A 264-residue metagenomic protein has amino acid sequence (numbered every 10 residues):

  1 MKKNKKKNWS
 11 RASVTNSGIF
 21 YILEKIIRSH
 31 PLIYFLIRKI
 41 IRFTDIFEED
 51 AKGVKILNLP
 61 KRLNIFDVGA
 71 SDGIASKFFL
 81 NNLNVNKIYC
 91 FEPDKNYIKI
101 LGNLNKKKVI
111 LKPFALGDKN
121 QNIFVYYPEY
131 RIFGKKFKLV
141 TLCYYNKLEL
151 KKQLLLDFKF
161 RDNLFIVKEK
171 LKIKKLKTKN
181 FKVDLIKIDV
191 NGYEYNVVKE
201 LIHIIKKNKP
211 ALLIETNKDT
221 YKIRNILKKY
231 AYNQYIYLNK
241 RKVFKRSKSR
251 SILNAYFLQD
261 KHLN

Functional and structural regions predicted by a protein language model:
K2-N264: Phosphate/nucleotide-binding beta-alpha loop and adjacent structural elements of enzyme active sites
